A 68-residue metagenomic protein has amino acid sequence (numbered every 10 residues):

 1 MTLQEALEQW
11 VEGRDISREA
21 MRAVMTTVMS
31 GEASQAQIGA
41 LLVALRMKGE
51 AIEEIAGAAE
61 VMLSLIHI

Functional and structural regions predicted by a protein language model:
M1-S17: N-terminal amphipathic/basic leader segments beginning at the initiator methionine
L7-E8, M25-T26, L42: Amphipathic alpha-helical segments within well-ordered protein domains
A20, Q37-L41: N-terminal amphipathic alpha-helical interaction or autoinhibitory segments
S30: N-terminal loops that bind phosphate or other acidic moieties and the adjacent beta-alpha structural core
L42-A51: Alpha-helical support elements that line or immediately flank enzyme active sites and cofactor-binding pockets
I55-A59: Helix-rich "cap/lid" substructures immediately adjacent to catalytic or cofactor-binding pockets
L63: A glycine-rich beta-to-alpha transition motif near the start of alpha/beta enzyme domains, typified by
I66-I68: Conserved small/polar residues in nucleotide/adenosyl-binding loops
